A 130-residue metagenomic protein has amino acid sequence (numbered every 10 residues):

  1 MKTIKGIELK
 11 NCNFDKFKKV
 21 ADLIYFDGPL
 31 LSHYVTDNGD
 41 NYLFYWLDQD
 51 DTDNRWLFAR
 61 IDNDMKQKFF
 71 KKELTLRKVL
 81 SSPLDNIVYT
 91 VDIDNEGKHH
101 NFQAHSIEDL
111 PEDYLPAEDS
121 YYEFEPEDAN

Functional and structural regions predicted by a protein language model:
M1-N13: Terminal domain-start segments
K5, D27, N38, E96 (+1 more regions): Feature targets compositionally biased, intrinsically disordered low-complexity regions with long contiguous runs
K5, K19, D48-D53, V79: Generic hydrophobic/packing signal
N13-Q49: Amphipathic, interaction-prone secondary-structure segments
D40-K66: Short, surface-exposed terminal/edge motifs of secreted or surface/virion proteins that either
L57-N130: Low-complexity intrinsically disordered segments
